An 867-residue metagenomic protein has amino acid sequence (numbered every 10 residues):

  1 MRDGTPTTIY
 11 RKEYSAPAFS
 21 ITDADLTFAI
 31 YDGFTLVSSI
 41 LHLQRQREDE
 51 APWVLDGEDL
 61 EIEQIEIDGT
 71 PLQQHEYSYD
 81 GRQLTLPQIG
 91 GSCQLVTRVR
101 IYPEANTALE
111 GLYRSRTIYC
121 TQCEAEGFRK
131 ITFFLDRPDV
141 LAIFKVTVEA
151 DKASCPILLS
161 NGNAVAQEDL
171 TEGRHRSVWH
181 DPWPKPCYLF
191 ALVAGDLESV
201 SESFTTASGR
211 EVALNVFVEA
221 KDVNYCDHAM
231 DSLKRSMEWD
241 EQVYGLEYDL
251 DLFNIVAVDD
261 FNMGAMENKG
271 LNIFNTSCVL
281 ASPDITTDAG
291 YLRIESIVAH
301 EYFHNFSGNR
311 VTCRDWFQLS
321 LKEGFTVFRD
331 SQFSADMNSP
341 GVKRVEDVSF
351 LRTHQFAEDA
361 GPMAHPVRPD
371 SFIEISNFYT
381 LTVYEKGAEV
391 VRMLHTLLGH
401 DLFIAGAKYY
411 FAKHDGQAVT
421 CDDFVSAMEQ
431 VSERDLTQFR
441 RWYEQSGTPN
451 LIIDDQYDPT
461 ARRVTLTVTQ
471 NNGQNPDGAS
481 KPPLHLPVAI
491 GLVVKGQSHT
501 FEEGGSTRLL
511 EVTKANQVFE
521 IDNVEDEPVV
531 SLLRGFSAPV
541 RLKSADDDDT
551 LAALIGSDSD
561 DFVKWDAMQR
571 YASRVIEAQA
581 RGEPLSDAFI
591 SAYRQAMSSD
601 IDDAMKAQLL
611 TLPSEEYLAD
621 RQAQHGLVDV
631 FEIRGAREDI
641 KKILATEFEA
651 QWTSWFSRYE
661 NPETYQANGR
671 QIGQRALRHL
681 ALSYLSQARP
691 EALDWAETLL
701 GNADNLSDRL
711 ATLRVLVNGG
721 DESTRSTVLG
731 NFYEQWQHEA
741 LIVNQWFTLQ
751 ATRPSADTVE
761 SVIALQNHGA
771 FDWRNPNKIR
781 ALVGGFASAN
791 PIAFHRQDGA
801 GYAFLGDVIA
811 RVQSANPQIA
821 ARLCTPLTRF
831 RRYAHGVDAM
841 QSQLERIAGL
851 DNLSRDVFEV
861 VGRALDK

Functional and structural regions predicted by a protein language model:
M1-L36, Y113-Q122, R129, F134 (+2 more regions): N-terminal, polar/Ser/Thr-rich
I40-E61, F133-D136, A142-D151, D422 (+1 more regions): Surface-exposed beta-strand/loop patches in extracellular or lumenal glycoproteins
Q46-E48, W53, G57-S115, D136 (+2 more regions): A surface-exposed beta-strand-loop module
E61-D68, D435-Q438, S446-L532, R621 (+2 more regions): Beta-strand-rich binding/interaction modules
R98-S201, Y225, F439, D560-W565: Extended, low-hydrophobicity, Ser/Thr/Pro/Gly-biased non-transmembrane segments
I101-A108, G473-Q474, F536-L542: Short acidic/polar inter-strand loop motif in beta-rich domains
W179, S208-V468: Hydrophobic alpha-helical and helix-loop surface patches within well-folded domains that function as non-catalytic
T353, D522-K867: Long, ordered, helix-rich scaffold segments
